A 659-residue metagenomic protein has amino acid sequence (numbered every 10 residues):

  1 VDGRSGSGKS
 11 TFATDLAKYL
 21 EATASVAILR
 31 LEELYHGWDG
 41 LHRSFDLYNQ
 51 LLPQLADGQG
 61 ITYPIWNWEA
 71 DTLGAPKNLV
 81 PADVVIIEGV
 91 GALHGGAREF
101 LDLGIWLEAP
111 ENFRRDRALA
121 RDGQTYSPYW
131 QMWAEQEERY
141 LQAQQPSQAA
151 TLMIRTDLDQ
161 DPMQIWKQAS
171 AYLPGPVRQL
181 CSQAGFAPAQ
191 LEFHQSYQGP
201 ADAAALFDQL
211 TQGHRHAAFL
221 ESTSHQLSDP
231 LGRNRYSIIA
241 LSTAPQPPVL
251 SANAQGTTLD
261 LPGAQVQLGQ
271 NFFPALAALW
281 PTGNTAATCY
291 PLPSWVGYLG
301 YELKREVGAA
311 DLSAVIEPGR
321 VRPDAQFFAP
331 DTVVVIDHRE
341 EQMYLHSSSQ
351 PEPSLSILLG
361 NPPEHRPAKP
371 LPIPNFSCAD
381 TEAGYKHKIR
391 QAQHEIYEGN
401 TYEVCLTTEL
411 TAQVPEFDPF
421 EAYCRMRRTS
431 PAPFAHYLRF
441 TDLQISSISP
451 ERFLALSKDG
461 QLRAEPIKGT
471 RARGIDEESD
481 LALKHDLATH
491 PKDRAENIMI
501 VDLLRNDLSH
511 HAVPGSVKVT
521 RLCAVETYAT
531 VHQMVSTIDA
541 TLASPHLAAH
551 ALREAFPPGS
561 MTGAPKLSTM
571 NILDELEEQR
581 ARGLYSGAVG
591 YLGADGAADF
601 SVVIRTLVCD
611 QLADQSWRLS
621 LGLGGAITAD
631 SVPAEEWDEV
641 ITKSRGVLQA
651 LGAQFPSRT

Functional and structural regions predicted by a protein language model:
R4: P-loop (Walker A) phosphate-binding loop of NTP-binding proteins
K9: Conserved lysine of the Walker
F12: Hydrophobic positions on the alpha1 helix immediately C-terminal to the Walker A/P-loop
K18-A27: Post-Walker A helix-loop "phosphate-sensing" segment adjacent to the P-loop in P-loop NTPases
A27, L34-V85: Conserved nucleotide-sensing/catalytic segment adjacent to the nucleotide-binding pocket in NTP-handling enzymes
L52, G74-D122, A143: ATP-dependent NMP and nucleoside kinases share a basic, alpha-helical "lid"
E99, L103, N112, A120-Q124 (+1 more regions): NTP-dependent small-molecule kinase module
L173-T659: Extended alpha-helical targeting/anchoring segments, especially N-terminal organellar/secretory targeting helices
